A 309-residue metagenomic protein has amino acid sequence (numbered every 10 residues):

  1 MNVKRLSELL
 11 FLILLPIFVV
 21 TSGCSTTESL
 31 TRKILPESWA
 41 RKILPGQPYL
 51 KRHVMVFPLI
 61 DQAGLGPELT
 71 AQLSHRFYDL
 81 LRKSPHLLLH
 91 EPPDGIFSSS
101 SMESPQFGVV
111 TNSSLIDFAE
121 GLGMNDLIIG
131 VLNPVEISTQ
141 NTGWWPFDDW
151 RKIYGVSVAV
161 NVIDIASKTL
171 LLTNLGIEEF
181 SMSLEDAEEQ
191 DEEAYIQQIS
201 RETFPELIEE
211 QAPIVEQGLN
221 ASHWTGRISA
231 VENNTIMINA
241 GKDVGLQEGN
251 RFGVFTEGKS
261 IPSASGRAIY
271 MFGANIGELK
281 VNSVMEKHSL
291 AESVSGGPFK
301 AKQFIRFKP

Functional and structural regions predicted by a protein language model:
M1-F11: Bacterial N-terminal signal peptides that target proteins for export
V20-G23: C-terminal motif of bacterial Sec signal peptides marking the signal peptidase cleavage site
S25-L50, D164-N234, E248, N282-H288 (+1 more regions): C-terminal/domain-edge helix-coil "capping" segments
L50-N133, I165, T169-N174, Q247 (+1 more regions): N-terminal segment of the mature soluble domain
L59-E68, M102-Q106, P146-F147, E193-R201 (+1 more regions): Second-shell loop/turn segments in exported
D126-M182: Amphipathic beta-strand/beta-sheet edge segments enriched in Tyr/Trp
R227-Y270: Acidic, Ser/Thr-rich low-complexity intrinsically disordered segments
A264-K287: Short, compositionally biased
